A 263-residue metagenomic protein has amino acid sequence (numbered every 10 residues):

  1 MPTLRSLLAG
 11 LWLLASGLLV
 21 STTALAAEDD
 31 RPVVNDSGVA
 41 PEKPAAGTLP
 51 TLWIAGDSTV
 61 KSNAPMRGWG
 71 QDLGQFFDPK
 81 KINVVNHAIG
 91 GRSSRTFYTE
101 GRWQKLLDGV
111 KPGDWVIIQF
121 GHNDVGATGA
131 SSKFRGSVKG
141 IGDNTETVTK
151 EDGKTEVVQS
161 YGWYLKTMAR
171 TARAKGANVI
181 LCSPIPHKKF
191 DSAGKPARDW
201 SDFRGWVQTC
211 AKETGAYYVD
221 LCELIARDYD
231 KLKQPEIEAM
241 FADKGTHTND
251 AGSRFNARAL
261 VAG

Functional and structural regions predicted by a protein language model:
M1-L4: N-terminal secretory signal peptides that target proteins for export/translocation
A9-S21: Bacterial N-terminal signal peptides
T22-A26: Sec/Tat signal peptide C-region and signal peptidase I cleavage site
A27-G90, Q104-V116, S132-G140: Serine-esterase "nucleophile elbow" of acetyl-processing enzymes
K61-A64, S94-T96, K189-D191: A generic structural signal for short coil/turn motifs at secondary-structure boundaries
P65-M66, Y98-T99, G252: Residues at alpha-helix caps and immediate loop-helix transition turns in enzyme cores, especially N- and C-cap
S93-K105: N-terminal post-signal-peptidase region of extra-cytosolic proteins
R102-D250, R254, R258-G263: Alpha-helical cap/lid subdomain in secreted, periplasmic, or secretory-pathway luminal O-acyl-processing enzymes
